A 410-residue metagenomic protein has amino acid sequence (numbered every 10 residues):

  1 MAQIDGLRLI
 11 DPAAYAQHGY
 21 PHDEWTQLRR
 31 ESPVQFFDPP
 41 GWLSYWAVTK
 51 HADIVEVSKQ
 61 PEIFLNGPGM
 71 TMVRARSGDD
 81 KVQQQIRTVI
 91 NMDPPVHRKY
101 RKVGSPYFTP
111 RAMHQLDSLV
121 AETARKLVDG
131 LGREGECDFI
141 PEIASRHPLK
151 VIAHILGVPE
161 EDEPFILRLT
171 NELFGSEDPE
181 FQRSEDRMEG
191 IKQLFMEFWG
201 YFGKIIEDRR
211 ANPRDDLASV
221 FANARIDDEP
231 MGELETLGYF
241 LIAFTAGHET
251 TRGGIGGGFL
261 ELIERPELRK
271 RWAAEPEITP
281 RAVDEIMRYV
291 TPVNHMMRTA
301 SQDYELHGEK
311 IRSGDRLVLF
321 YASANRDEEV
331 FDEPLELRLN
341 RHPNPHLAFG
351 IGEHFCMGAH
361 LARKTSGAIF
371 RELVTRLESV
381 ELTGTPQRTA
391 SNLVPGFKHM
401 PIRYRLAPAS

Functional and structural regions predicted by a protein language model:
M1-S410: Cytochrome P450
